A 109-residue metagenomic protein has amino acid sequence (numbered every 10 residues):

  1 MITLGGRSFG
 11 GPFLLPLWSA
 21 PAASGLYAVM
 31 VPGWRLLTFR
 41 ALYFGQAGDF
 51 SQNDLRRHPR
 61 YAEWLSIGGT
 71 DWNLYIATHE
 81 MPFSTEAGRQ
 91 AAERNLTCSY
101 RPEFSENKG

Functional and structural regions predicted by a protein language model:
M1-L55, F83-C98, P102: GIY-YIG nuclease catalytic motif and its immediate N-terminal context
Q52-N73: A broadly used, surface-exposed interaction patch
Y75-F83: Canonical phosphoinositide-binding patch of PH/PH-like domains
P102-G109: Coupling/hinge elements of helicase-like and P-loop NTPase modules
